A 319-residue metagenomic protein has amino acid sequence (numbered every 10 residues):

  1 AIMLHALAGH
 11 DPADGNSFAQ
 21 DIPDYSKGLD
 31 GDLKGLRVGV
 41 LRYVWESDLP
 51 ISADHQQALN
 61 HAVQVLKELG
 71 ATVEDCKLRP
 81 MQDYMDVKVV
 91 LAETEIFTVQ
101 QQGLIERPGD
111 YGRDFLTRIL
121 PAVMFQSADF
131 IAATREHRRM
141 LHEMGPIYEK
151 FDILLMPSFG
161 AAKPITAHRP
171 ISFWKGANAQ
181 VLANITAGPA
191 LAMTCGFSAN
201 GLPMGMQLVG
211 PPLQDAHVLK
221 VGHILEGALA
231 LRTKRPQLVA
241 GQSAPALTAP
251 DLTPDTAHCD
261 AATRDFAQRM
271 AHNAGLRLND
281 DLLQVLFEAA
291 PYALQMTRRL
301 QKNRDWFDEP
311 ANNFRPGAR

Functional and structural regions predicted by a protein language model:
A1, L202-P211, V218-G222: Short, well-ordered beta-strand elements
A1-Q57, H223, G227-P250: A short helix-breaking turn/cap at a secondary-structure junction
G15-F18, I22, L36, R42 (+3 more regions): Flexible, acidic loop-helix segments that line cofactor/substrate-binding pockets
N16-Q20, V87-A92, A132, E136 (+1 more regions): Short, surface-exposed loop/helix-turn segments at secondary-structure junctions that function as lids/hinges flanking
K27-R42, V90-G145, T194-L202, T248-A257: Short helix-loop capping/hinge segments that flank enzyme active sites or metal/cofactor-binding pockets
E143-P146, P170-T194: Small-aliphatic-rich amphipathic alpha-helix that forms the alpha element of a beta-alpha
S243-R319: Domain-scale activation on soluble regions of proteins
